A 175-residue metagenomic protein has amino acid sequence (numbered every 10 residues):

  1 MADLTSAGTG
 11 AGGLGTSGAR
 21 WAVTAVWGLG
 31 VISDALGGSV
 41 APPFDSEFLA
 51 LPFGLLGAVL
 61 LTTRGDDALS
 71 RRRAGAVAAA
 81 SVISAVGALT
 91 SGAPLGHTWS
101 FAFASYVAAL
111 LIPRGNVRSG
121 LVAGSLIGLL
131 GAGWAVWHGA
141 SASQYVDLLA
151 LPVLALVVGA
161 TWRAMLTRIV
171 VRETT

Functional and structural regions predicted by a protein language model:
M1-A68: N-terminal signal-anchor/first transmembrane helix of integral membrane proteins
G13, G65-G75, L111-V117, I169-T175: Hydrophobic/basic alpha-helical segments enriched in Actinobacteria
T24, L121-V122, L149-A150: Hydrophobic alpha-helical transmembrane segments
I32-V40, V86-A93, A135-A140: Juxtamembrane "helix-exit" motif on the non-cytosolic side of transmembrane helices
S39-F53, A88-F103: Structural signature of hydrophobic alpha-helical transmembrane segments
G75-V86, G96-A135: Alpha-helical transmembrane segments of integral membrane proteins
L95-S100, S143-A150: Non-cytosolic membrane-interface motifs at loop->transmembrane helix junctions
Y145, L151-T175: Charged, elongated alpha-helical coiled-coil/linker "stalk" segments that transmit conformational signals and mediate
